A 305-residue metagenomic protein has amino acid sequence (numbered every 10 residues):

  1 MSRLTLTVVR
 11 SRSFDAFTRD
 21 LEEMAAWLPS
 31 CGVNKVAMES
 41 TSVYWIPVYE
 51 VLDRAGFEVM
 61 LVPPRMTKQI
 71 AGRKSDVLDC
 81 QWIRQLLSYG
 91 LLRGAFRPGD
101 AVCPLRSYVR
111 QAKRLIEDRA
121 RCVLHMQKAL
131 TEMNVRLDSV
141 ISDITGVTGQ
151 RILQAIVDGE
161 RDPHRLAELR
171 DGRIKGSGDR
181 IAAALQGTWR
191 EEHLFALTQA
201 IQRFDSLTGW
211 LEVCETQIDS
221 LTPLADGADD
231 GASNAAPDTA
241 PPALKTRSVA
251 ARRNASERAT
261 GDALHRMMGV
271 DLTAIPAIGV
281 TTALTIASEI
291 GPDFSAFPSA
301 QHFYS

Functional and structural regions predicted by a protein language model:
M1-S305: A detector of single, family-specific signature residues that are central to catalytic or substrate-handling motifs
